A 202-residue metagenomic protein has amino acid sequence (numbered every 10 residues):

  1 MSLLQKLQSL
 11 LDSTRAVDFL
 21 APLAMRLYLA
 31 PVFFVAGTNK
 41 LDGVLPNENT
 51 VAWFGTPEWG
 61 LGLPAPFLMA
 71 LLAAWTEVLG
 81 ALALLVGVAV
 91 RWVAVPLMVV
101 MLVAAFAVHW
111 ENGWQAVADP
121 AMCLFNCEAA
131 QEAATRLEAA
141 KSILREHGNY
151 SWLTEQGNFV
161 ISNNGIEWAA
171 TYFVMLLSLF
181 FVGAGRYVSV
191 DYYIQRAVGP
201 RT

Functional and structural regions predicted by a protein language model:
M1-N49, L63-W75, L79, V86-T202: Extended, low-polarity transmembrane helix blocks
F54-G62: Short, basic/aromatic beta-hairpin or loop at an interaction surface
